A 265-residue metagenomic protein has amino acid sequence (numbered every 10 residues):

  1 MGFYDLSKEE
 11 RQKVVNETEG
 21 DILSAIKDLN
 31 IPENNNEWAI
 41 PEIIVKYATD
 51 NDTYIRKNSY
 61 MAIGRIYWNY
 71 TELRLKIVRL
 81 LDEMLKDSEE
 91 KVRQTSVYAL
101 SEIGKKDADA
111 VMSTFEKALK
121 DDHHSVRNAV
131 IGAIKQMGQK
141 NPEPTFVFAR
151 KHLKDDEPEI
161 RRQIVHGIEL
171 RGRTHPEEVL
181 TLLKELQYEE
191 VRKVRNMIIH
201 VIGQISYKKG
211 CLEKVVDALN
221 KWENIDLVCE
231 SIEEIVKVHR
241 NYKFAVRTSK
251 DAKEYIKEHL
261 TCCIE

Functional and structural regions predicted by a protein language model:
M1-Q12, N34-T49, W68-M84, K105-A118 (+4 more regions): Amphipathic alpha-helical scaffolding segments comprising HEAT/armadillo-like alpha-solenoid repeats
M1-T71, K76, L227-E265: N-terminal alpha-helical scaffold/docking segments in eukaryotic complex subunits
V15-G20, T53-Y54, K86, E90-K91 (+6 more regions): Alpha-helix N-cap/helix-start positions at coil->helix boundaries
T18-N35, K57-T71, K91-K106, S125-K140 (+3 more regions): Structural detector for internal amphipathic alpha-helices that build alpha-solenoid repeat scaffolds
P41, R56, Y60, V78-D82 (+2 more regions): Generic internal hydrophobic packing segments that stabilize the cores of diverse globular domains
K117-V126, I131-V194: Solenoidal tandem-repeat scaffolds enriched in leucines and small polar residues
L186-V191, V201-I205, L219-I225, N241-V246 (+1 more regions): Structured core of small recognition/catalytic domains
